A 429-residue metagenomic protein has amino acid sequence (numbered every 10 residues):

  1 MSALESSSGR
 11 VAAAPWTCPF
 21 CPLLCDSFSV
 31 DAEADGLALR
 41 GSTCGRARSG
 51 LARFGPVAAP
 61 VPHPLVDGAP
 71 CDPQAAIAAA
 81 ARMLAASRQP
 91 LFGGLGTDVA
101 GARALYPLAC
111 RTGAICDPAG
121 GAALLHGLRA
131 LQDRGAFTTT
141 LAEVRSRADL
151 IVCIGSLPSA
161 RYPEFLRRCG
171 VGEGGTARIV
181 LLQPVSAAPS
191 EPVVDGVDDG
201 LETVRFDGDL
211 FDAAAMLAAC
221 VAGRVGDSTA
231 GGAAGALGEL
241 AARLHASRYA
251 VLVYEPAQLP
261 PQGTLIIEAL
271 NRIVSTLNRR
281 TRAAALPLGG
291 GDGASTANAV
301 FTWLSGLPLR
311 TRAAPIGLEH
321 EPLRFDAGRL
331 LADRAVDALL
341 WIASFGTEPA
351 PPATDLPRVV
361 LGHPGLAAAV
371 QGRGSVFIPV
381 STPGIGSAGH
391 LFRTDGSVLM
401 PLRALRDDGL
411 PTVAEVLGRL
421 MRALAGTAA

Functional and structural regions predicted by a protein language model:
M1-C220, P256, R422-A429: N-terminal export/assembly segments and adjacent metallocofactor-ligating motifs of anaerobic energy-metabolism
R10-S27, L259-P260, L288-G306: N-terminal, charge-rich interaction modules
A14, A59-H63, L307, I378 (+1 more regions): Intrinsic-disorder/low-complexity coil detector
R46-S49, R103-G113, R310-H320, L330-A338: Short low-complexity stretches enriched in small and charged residues
G113-R134, R282-L309: Short connector loops at secondary-structure junctions
L128-T281, A313-A429: Non-catalytic alpha/beta scaffold blocks inside enzyme catalytic domains
